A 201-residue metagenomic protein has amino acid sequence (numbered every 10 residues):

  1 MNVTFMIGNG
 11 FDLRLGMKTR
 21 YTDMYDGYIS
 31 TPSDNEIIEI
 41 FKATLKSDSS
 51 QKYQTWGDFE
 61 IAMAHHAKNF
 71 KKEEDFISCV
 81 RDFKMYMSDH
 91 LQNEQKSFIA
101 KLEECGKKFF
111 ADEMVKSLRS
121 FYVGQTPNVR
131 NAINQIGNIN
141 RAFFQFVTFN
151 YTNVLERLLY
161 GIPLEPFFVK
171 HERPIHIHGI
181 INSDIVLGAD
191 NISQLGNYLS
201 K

Functional and structural regions predicted by a protein language model:
V3-M6, L15, T19, D23-D184: Active-site periphery "cap/insert" segments of enzyme catalytic domains
N9-F11: Phosphate-binding glycine-rich loops of NTP-binding sites
S183-K201: Flexible internal linker/loop segments at domain or repeat junctions
